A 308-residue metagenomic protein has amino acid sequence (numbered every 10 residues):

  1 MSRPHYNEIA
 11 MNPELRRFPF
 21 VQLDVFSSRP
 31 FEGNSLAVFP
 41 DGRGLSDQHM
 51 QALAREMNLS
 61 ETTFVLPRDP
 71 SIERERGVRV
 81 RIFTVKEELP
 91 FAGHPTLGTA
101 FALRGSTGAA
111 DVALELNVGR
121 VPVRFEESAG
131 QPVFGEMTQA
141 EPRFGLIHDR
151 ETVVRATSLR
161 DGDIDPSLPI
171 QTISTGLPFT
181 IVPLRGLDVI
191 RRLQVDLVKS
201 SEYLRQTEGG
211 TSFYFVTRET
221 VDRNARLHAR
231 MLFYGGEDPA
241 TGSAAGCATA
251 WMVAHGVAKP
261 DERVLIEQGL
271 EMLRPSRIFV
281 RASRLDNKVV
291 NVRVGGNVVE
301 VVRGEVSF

Functional and structural regions predicted by a protein language model:
R3-F91, L97-F308: Active-site proximal loop and beta-alpha junction motif in alpha/beta enzyme cores
